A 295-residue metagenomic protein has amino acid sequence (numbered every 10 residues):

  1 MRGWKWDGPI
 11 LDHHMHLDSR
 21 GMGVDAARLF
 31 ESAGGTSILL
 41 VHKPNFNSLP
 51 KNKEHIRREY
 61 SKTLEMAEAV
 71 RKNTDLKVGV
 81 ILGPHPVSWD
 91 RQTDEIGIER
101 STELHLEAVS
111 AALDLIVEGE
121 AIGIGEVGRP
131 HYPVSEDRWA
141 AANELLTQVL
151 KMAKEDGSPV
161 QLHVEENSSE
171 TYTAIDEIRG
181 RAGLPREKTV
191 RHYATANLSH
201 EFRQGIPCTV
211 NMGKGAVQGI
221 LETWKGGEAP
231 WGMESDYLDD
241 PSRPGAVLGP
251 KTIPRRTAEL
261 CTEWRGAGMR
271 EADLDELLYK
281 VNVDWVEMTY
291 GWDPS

Functional and structural regions predicted by a protein language model:
M1-D156, L162, T173-L184, H192-S199 (+3 more regions): Mid-domain alpha/beta scaffold segments of enzyme catalytic cores
E166-S169: Gly/Ser/Thr-rich loops at beta-strand to alpha-helix junctions that form or flank small-molecule/cofactor-binding
